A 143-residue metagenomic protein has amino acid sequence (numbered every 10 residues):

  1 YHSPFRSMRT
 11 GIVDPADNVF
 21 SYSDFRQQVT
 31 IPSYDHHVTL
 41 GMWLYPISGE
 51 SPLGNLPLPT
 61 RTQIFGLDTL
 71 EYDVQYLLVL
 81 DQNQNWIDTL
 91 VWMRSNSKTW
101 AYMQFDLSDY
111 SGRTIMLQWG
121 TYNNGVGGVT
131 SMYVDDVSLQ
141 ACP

Functional and structural regions predicted by a protein language model:
Y1-V19: Short carbohydrate-recognition loop motifs
S7, Q28, D135-D136: Extracellular/lumenal ectodomain signal focusing on beta-strand-rich modules and carbohydrate-recognition contexts
I12-D14, I31, L44-P46, L80-D81 (+2 more regions): Short beta-strand segments enriched in hydrophobic/aromatic residues within well-folded beta-rich domains
A16-D35, W100-Q104: Short beta-strands within extracellular/lumenal beta-sheet-rich domains
N18-S23, T99, N123-C142: Extracellular carbohydrate recognition
S33-E50, G54-P59, T114-N123, V137: Extracellular beta-strand-rich recognition modules
L53-Y76, M132-Y133: Short coil-to-beta strand junction motifs in C2/discoidin
L70, V74, L78-T114, N124: Extracellular carbohydrate recognition and processing domains and analogous Trp-centered ligand-binding platforms
